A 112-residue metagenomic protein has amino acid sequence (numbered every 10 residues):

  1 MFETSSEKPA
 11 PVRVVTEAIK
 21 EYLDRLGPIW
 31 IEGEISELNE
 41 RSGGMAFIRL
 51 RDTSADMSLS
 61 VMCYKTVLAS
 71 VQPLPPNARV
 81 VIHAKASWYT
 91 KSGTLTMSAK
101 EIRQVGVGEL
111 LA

Functional and structural regions predicted by a protein language model:
M1-A112: Acidic, two-metal ion nucleic-acid-processing modules in DNA metabolism proteins
